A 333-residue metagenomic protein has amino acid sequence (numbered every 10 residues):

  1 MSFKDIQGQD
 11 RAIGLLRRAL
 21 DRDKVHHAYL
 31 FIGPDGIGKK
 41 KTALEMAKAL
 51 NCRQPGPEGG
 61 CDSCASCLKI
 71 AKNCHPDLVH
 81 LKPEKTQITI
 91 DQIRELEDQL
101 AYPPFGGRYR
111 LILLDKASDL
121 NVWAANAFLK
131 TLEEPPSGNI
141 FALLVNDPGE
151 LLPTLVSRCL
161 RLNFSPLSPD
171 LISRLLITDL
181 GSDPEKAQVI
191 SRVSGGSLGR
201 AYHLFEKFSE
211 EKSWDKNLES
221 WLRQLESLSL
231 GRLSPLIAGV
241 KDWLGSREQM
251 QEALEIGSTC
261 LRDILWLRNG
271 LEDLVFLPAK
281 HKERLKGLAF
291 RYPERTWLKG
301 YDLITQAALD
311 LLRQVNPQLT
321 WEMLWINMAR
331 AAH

Functional and structural regions predicted by a protein language model:
M1-K48, S66-K69, S137-N139, D147-I256 (+1 more regions): Charged, glycine-rich active-site and insertion segments that engage polyanionic ligands
S2-W123: Clamp-loader machinery-focused feature within the broader ASCE/P-loop NTPase space
T86, S118-N121, L144, P148 (+2 more regions): Short capping loops/turns at secondary-structure boundaries
A101, N126-L143: Conserved catalytic/switch belt of AAA+ P-loop NTPases
D115-N121, N126-E133, G149: Catalytic acidic motif of RecA-like/P-loop NTPases
